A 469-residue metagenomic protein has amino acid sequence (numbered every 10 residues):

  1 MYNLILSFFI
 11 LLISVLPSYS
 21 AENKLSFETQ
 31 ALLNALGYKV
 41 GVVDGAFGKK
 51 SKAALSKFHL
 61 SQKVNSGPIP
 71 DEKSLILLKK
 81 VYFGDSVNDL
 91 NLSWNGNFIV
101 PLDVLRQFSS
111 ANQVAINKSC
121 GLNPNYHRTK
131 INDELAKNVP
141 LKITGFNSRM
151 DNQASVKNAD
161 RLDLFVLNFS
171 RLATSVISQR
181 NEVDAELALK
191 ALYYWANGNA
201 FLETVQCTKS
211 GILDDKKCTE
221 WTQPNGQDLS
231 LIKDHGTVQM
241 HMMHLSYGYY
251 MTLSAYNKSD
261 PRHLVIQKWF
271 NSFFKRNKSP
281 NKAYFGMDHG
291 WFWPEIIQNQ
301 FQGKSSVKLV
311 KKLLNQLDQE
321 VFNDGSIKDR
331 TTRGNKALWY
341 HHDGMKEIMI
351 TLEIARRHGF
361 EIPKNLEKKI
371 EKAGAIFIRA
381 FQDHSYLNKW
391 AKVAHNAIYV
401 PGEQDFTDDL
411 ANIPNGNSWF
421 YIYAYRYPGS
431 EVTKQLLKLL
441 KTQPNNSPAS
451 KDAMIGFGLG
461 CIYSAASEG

Functional and structural regions predicted by a protein language model:
I5-S86: Cell-envelope/ECM-targeting effectors and their regulatory/trafficking segments
L25-L32, F47, S51-A54, F58 (+11 more regions): Stable alpha-helical elements in mature extracytoplasmic
V42-K52, P68-S74, D234, Y284 (+2 more regions): A glycine-rich, coil/turn loop motif that links secondary-structure elements
S86-N281, L314, I354-R356, E361-G469: Extracellular glycan-targeting catalytic surfaces
L167, V183, K190, M240 (+3 more regions): Short, well-structured alpha-helical interface segments that form or flank functional binding sites
D228-I232, F273-A283, W293-P294, N323-L338: Active-site-adjacent structural elements in folded domains
Q267-S305, K312-V321: Extended amphipathic alpha-helical interaction segments
Q298-K392: Long, repeat-rich segments with strong aromatic
